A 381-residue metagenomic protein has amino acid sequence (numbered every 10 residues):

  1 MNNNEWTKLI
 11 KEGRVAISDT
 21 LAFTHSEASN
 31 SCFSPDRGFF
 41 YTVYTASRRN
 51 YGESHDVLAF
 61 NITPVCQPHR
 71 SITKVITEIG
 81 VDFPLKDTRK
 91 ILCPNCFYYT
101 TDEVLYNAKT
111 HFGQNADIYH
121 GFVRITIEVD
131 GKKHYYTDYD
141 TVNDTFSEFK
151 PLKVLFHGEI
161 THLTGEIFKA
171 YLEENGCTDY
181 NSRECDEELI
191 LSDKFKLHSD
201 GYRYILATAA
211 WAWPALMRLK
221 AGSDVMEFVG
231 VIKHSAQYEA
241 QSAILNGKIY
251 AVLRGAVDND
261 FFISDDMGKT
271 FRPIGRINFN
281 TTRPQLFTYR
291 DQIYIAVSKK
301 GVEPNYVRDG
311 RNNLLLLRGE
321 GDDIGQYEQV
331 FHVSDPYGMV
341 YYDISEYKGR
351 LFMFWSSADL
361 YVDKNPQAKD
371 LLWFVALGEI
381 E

Functional and structural regions predicted by a protein language model:
N2-E381: Asp-box/BNR beta-propeller blade signature and adjacent active/binding-site loops in extracellular glycan-interacting
